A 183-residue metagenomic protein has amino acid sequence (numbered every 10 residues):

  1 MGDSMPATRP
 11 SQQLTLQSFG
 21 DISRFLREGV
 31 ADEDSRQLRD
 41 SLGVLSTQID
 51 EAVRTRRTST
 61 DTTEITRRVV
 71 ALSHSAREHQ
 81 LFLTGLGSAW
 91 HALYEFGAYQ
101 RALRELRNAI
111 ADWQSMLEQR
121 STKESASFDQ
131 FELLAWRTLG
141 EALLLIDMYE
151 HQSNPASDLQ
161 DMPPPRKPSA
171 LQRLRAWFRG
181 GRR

Functional and structural regions predicted by a protein language model:
A7-T8, K167-G181: Short, positively charged, Ser/Thr-rich terminal linear motifs in low-complexity/disordered regions that act as
S11-D158: Long, low-complexity or tandemly repetitive, helically biased scaffold regions used for multimeric assembly/adhesion
R137, D158-Q172: Boundary detector for helix-to-coil junctions that initiate low-complexity/charged tails
